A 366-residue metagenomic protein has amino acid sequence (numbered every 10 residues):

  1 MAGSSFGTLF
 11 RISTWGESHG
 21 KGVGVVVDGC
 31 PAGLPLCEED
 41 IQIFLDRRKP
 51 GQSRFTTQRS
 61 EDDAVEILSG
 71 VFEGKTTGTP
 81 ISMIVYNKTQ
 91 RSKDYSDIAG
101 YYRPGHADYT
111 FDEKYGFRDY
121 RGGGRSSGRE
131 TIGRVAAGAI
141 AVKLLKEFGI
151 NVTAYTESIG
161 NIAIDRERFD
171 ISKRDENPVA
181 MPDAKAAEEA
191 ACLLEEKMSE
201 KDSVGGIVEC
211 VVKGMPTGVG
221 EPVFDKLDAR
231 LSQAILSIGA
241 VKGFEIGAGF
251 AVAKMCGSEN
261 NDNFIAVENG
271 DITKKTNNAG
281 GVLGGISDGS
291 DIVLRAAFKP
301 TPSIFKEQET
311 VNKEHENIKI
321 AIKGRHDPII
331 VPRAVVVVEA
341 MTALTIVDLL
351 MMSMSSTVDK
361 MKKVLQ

Functional and structural regions predicted by a protein language model:
M1-R59: N-terminal, positively charged regions that mediate nucleic acid binding
R11-T14, D119-E130, T217-E221, N277-V282 (+1 more regions): A short glycine/serine-rich beta->alpha loop
W15, K21, K201-V204, V208-N317: Glycine-rich anion/phosphate-binding loop at the beta-strand->alpha-helix junction
K21-G33, G128-I150, D225, A229-Q233 (+3 more regions): Alpha-helical support elements that line or immediately flank enzyme active sites and cofactor-binding pockets
F44-P104, D108: Glycine-rich, N-terminal phosphate-binding loop and its surrounding beta-alpha-beta segment
A99-G124, Q308-H326: Short acidic, glycine/tyrosine-flanked loop/strand segments centered on an H-E-D-like triad
E113-V223: Glycine-rich, mobile lid/loop segments that gate access to catalytic sites or pores
S303-Q366: Internal helix-turn-beta structural module
